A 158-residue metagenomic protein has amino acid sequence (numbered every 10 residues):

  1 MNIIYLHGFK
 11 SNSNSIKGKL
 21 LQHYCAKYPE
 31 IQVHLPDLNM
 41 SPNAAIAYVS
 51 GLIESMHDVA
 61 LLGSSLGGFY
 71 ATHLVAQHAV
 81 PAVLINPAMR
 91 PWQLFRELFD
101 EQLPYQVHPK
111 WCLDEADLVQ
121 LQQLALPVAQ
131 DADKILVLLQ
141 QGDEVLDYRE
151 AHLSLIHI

Functional and structural regions predicted by a protein language model:
M1-M56: Active-site catalytic motif of lipid deacylating hydrolases and related acyltransferases
L38, L84-W92: Active-site nucleophile loop of the alpha/beta-hydrolase fold
L62-G67, A71: Gly/Ala-rich beta-loop-alpha elbow adjacent to hydrolase catalytic centers
P109-V128: Active-site nucleophile elbow and catalytic-triad environment of alpha/beta-hydrolase enzymes
V137-L139: Short beta-strand/loop motif that positions the catalytic acidic residue of the alpha/beta-hydrolase fold
E144-E150: Conserved alpha/beta-hydrolase "acid-adjacent" motif
I156-I158: Conserved small/polar residues in nucleotide/adenosyl-binding loops
